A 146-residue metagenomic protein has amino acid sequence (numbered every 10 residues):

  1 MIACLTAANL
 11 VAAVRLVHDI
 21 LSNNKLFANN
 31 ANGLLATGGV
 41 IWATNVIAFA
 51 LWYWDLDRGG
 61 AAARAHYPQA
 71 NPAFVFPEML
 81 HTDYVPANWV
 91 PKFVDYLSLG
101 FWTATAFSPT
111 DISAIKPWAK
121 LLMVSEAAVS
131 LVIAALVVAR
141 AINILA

Functional and structural regions predicted by a protein language model:
M1-L16, V40, T44-L51, S98-W102 (+1 more regions): Hydrophobic alpha-helical transmembrane segments of multi-pass integral membrane proteins
V14, H18, Y53, D57 (+1 more regions): Membrane-water interface at transmembrane helix exits
H18-L26: Long, contiguous internal "core" modules enriched in hydrophobic/ aromatic residues
K25-A62: Pore-domain transmembrane helices of cation channels
A31, L35-V40, P68-A73, F107-V124: Hydrophobic alpha-helical transmembrane segments and immediately flanking/interface helices in integral membrane
V40, T44-I47, Y84-K92, P117 (+1 more regions): Hydrophobic alpha-helical transmembrane segments
R58-D111: Membrane-proximal soluble regions of multi-pass membrane proteins
P91-A146: Pore domain of cation channels
